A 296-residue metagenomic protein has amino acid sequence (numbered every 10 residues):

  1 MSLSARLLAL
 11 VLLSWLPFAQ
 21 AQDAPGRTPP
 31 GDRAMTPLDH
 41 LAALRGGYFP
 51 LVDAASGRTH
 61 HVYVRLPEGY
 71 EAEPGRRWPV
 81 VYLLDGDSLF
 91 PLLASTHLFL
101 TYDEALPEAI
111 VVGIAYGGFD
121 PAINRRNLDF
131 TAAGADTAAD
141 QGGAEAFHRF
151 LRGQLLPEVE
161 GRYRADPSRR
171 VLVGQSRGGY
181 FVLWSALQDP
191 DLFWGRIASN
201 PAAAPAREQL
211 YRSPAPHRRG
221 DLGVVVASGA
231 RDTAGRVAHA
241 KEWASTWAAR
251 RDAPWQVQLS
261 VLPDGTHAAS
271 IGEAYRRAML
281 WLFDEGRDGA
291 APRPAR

Functional and structural regions predicted by a protein language model:
A21-W78: A domain-start/cap signature at the N-terminus of enzymes
R76-F150, Q154, E158-R162: Serine-hydrolase catalytic machinery in alpha/beta-hydrolase-like enzymes
Y116, I197-P205, A230-R231: Active-site nucleophile loop of the alpha/beta-hydrolase fold
R164-Q175: Alpha/beta-hydrolase fold nucleophile elbow
V171, G195-I197: Residue in the alpha/beta-hydrolase core beta-strand immediately N-terminal to the catalytic nucleophile
G174-G178, V182: Gly/Ala-rich beta-loop-alpha elbow adjacent to hydrolase catalytic centers
W184-W194: Conserved hydrolase catalytic core segment
A227, T233, V237-R296: C-terminal catalytic histidine-bearing segment of alpha/beta-hydrolase fold enzymes
